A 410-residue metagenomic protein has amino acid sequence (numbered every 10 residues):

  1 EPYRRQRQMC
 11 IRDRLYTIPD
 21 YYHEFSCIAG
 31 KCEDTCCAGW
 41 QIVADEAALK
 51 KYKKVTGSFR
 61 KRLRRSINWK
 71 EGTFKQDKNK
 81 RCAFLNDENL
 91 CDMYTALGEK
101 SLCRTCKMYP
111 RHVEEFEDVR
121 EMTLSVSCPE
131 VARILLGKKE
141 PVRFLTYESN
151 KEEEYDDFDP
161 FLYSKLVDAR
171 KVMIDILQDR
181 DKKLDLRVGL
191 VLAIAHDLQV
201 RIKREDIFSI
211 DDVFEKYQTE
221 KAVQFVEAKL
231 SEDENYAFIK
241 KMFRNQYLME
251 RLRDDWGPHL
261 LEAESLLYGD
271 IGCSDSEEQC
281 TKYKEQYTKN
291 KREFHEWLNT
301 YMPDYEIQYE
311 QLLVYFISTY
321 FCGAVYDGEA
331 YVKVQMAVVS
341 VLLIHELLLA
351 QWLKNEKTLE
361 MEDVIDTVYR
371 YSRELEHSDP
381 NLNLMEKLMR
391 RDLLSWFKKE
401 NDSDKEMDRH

Functional and structural regions predicted by a protein language model:
E1-I11: Single conserved hydrophobic/aromatic residue that forms the stacking wall/gate of nucleotide- or nucleobase-binding
R12-T35, F59: Ferredoxin-type iron-sulfur electron-transfer modules and their immediate structural context
T17-I18, D87, A324-D327: Short linear interaction motifs
Y22, C27, A96, D159 (+2 more regions): Short, charged/polar micro-motifs that form catalytic or ligand-binding hotspots
E24-I42, D77-H112, S125-A132: Local cysteine-cluster metal-coordination motifs and their immediate loop/turn environment, predominantly Fe-S cluster
W40-E88: Membrane helical hairpin/interfacial module
N89, L97-L192: Internal, well-ordered alpha/beta segment that forms a basic, Gly-enriched binding/recognition surface
K183-H410: Hydrophobic, aromatic-lined core segments that form the binding pocket/scaffold for planar heteroaromatic ligands
